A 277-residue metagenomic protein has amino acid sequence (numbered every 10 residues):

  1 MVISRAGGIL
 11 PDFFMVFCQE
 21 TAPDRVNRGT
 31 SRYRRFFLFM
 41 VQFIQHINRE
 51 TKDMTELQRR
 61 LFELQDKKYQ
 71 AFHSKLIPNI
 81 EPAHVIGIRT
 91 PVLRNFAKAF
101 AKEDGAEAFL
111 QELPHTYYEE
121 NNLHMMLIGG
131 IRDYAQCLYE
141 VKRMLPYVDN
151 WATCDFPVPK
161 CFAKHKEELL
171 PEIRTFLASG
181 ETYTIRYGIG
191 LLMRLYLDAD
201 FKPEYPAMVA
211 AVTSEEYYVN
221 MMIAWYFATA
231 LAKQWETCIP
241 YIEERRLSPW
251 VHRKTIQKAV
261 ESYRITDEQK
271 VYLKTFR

Functional and structural regions predicted by a protein language model:
M1-F17, T21-F37: Positively charged N-terminal leader segments that act as targeting/secretion signals
V41-R277: Alpha-helical scaffold domains
